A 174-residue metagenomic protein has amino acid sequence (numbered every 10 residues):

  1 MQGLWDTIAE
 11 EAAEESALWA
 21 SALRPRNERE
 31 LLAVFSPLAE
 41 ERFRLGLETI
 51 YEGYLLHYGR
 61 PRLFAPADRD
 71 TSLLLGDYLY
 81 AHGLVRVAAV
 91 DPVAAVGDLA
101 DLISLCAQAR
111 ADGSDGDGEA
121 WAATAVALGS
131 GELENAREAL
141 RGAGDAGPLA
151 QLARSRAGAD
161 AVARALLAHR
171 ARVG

Functional and structural regions predicted by a protein language model:
M1-G174: All-alpha prenyltransferase/terpene-synthase fold signal
